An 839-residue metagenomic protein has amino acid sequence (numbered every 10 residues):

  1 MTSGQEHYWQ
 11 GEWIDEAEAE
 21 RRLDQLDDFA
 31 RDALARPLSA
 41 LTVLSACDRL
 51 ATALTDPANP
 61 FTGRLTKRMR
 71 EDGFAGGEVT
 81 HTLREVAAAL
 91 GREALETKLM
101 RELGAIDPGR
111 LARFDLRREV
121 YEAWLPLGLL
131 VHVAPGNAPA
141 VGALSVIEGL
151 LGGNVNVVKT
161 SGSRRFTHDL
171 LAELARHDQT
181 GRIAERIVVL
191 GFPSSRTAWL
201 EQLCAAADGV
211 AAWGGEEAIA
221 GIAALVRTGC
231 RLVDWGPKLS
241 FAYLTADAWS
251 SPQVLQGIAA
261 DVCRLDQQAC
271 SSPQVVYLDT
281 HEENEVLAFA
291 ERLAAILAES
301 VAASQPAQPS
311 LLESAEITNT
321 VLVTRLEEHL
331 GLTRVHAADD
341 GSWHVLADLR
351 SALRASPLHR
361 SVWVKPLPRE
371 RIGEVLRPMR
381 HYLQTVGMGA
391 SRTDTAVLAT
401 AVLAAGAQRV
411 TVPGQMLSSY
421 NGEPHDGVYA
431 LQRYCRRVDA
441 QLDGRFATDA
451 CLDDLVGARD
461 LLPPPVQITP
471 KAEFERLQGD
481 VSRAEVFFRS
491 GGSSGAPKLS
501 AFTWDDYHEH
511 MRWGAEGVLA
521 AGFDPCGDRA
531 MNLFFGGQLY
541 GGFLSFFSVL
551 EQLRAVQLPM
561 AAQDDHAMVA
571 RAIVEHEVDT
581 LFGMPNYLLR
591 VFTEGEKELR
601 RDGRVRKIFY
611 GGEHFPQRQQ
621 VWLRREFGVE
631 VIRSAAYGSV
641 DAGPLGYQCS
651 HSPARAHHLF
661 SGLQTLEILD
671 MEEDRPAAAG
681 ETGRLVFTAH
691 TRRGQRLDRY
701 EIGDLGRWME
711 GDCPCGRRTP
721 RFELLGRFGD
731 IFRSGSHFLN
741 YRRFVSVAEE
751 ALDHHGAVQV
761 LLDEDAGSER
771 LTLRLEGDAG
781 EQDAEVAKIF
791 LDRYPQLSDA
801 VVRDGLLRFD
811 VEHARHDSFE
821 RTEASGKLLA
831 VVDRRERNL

Functional and structural regions predicted by a protein language model:
M1-L130, R436-R489, G495-A521, P525-G527 (+2 more regions): Nucleotide 5′-phosphate-binding alpha/beta core
M1-R36, L41, S45, Q202-C204 (+3 more regions): Active-site glycine/GP-rich loop and adjacent strand/helix microenvironment that borders small-molecule binding pockets
A87, V141-L151, L171-A172, L519 (+1 more regions): Hydrophobic alpha-helical segments in the ANL/AMP-binding
R110-C263: Rossmann-like NAD(P) dinucleotide-binding subdomain of oxidoreductase/dehydrogenase enzymes
G128, G527-D528, R606, G683: Nucleotide donor/acceptor-binding cores
V131, D528-L533, V686, R774: Short, well-ordered beta-strand segments
V335-L349, Q478-P497, H510, A515-L519 (+3 more regions): Short, compositionally biased "basic patch" segments
W504-E516, A520, R529-L589: AMP-binding/adenylate-forming
